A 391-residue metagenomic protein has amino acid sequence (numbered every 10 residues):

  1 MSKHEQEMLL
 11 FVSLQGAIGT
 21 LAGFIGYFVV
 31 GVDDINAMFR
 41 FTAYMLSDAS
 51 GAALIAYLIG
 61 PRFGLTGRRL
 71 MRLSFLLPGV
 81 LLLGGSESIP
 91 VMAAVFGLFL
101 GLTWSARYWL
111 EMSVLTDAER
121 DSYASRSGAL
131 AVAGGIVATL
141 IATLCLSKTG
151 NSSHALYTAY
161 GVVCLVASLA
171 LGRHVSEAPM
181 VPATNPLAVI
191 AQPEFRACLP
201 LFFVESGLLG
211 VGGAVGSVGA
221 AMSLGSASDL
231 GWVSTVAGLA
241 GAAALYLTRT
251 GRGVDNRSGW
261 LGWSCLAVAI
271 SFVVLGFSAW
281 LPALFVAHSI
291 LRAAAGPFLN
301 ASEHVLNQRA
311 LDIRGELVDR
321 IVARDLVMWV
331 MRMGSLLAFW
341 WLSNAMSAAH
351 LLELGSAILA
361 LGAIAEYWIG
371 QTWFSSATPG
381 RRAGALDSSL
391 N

Functional and structural regions predicted by a protein language model:
M1-A49, P193-T235: Helix-loop boundary and gating motifs at the non-cytosolic
M1-S2, H174-V204, L390-N391: Juxtamembrane intracellular "pre-TM" segments in multi-pass secondary transporters
G51-T66, L146, A244-R257: Helix-to-loop junctions at the C-terminal end of transmembrane segments in multipass secondary transporters
R68-L83, G259-V274: Structural signature of the two symmetry-related core transmembrane helices
I89-W104, F203, P282-L299: Hydrophobic core of transmembrane alpha-helices in multi-pass small-molecule transporters, especially MFS/SLC-type
L102-T116, G216, G296-I313: Intracellular juxtamembrane helix-capping segments at the cytosolic ends of symmetry-related transmembrane helices
A124-T143, L326-A338: Glycine-rich segments within core transmembrane alpha-helices of 12-TM secondary carriers
H154-G172, L352-I369: Symmetry-related core transmembrane helices of the 12-TM Major Facilitator Superfamily/SLC fold
